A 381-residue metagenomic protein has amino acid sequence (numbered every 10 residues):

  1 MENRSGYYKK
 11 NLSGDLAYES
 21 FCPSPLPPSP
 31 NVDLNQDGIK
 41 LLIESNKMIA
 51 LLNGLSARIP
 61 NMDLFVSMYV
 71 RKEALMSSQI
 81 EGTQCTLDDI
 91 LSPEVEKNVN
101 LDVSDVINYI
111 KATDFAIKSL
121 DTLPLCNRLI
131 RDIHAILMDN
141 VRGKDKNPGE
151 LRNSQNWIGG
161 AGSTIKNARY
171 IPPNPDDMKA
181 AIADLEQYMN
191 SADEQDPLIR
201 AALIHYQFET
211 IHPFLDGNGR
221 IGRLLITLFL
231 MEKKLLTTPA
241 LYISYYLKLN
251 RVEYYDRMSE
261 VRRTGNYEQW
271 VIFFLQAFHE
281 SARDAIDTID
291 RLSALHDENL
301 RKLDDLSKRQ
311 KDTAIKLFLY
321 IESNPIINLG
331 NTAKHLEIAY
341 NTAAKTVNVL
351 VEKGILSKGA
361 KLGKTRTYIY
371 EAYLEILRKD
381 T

Functional and structural regions predicted by a protein language model:
M1-T381: FIC/Doc superfamily catalytic core
